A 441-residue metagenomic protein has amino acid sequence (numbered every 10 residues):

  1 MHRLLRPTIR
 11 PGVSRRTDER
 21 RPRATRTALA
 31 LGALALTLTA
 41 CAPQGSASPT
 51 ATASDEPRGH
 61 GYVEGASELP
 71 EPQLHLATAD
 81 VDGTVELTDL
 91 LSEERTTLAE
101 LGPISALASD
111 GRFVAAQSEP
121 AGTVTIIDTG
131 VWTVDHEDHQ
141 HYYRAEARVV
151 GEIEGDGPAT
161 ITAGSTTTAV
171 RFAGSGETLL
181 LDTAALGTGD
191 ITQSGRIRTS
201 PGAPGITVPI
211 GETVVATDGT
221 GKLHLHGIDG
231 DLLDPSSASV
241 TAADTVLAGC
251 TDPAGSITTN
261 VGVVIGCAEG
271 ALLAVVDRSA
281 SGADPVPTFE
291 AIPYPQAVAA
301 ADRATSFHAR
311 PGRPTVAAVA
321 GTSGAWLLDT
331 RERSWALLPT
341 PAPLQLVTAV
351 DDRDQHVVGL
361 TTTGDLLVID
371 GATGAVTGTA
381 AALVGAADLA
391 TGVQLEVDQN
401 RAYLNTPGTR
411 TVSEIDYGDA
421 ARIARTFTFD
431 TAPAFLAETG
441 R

Functional and structural regions predicted by a protein language model:
T37-A40: C-terminal motif of bacterial Sec signal peptides marking the signal peptidase cleavage site
A42-G45: Bacterial signal peptide processing site
G59-E68, E100-F113, E146-T166, R196-E212 (+5 more regions): Repeated scaffold domains used in trafficking and secretory/extracellular systems, primarily beta-propellers
V81-E177: Post-signal peptide N-terminal segment of secreted/secretory-pathway proteins
V134-G266: Long, acidic/polar, low-complexity amphipathic helices and coiled-coil-like
G219-D351: Acidic, serine/threonine- and glycine-rich low-complexity intrinsically disordered segments that serve as flexible
G324-P407: Intrinsically disordered, low-complexity segments enriched in Gly and acidic/Ser/Thr residues that form flexible
N405-R441: Blade-level signature of beta-propeller repeat domains, shared across WD40, Kelch, NHL, RCC1 and BNR/Asp-box propellers
